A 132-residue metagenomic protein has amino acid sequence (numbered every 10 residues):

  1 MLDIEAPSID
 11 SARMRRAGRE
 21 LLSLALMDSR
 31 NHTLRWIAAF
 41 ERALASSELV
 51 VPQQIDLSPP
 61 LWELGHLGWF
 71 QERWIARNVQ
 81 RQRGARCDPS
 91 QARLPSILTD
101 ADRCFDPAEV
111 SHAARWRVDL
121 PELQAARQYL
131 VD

Functional and structural regions predicted by a protein language model:
M1-L21, I75-D132: Short, helix-capping/interhelical loops that line the mouth of catalytic, cofactor-, or ligand-binding pockets
R15-L22, Q53-L64: Membrane-entry segments of alpha-helical transmembrane domains in multi-pass membrane proteins
L21-A25, R35-W36: C-terminal functional regions of eukaryotic proteins
L26, P52-Q54, H66, P95: A general structural signal for short secondary-structure junctions and capping/turn motifs
L26-T33, P60-W74, A101, F105-E109 (+1 more regions): Alpha-helical transition-metal enzyme core signature, strongest for iron centers
H32-P59, A76-Q91: Helix-loop segments that flank and shape redox-cofactor active sites
